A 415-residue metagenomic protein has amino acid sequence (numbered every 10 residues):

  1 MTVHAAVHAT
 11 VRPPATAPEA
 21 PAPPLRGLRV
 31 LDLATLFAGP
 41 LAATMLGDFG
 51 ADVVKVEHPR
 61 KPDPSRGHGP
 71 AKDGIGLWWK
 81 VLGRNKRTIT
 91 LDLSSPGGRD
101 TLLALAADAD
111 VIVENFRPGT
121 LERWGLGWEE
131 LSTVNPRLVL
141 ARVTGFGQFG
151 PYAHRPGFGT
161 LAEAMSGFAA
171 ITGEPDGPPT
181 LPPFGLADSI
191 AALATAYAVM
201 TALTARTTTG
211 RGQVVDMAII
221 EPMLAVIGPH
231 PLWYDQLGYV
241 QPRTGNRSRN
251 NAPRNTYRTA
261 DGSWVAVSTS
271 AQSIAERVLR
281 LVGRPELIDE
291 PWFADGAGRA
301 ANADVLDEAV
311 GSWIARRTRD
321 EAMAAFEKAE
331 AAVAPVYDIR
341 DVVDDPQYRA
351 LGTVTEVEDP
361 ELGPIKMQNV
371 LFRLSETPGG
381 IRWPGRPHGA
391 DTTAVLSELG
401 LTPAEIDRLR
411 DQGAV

Functional and structural regions predicted by a protein language model:
T2-T208, P387, T393-V415: N-terminal helix-loop segment corresponding to the beta1-alpha1 unit of nucleotide/adenylate-binding folds
R60, F146-G147, I219-L224, D261-S263 (+3 more regions): Glycine-rich beta-alpha junction loops
W79, T244-R249, N255-T256, L362-I365 (+1 more regions): Short Gly/Pro-enriched turn/cap motifs at secondary-structure boundaries
Q148, D176-L186, T207-M223, P242-R249 (+2 more regions): Conserved Rossmann-fold dehydrogenase catalytic segment
A192-G212, A225-L237, L279-P285: Oxidoreductase and adenylate-handling cofactor-binding alpha/beta cores
P253-A329, V333: Aromatic-enriched alpha-helical interface/lid elements that frame and gate functional surfaces
D289-A301, Y337-D344, E405-V415: Short linear loop/turn motifs
K328-R382: A glycine-rich dinucleotide-binding beta-alpha-beta segment and adjacent secondary-structure elements that constitute
